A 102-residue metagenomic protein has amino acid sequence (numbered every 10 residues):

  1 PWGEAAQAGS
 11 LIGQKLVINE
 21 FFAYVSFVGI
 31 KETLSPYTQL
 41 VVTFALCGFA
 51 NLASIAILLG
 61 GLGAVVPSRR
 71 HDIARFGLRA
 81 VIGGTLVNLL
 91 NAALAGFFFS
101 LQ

Functional and structural regions predicted by a protein language model:
W2-A8: Aromatic-rich transmembrane-lumenal/periplasmic boundary elements in polytopic membrane proteins
K15-Q102: C-terminal transmembrane helix pair
